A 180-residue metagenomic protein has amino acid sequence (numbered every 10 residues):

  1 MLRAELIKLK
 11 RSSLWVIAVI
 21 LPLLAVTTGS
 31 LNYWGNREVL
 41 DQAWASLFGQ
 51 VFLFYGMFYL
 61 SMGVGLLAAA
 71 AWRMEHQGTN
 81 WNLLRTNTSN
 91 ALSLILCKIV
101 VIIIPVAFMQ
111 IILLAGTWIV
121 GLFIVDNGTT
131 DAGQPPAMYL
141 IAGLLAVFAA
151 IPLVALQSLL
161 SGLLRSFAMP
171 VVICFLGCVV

Functional and structural regions predicted by a protein language model:
M1-P22: Aromatic- and glycine-rich beta-strand/loop motifs that create alpha-glucan
E5, L9, R85, A155-R165 (+1 more regions): Generic transmembrane alpha-helix motif of multi-pass integral membrane proteins
S13-L14, N90-L92, L96, P135 (+1 more regions): Membrane-helix interface segments
A18-P22, K98-I99, C174-F175: Residue-level recognition of transmembrane alpha-helices in multi-pass small-molecule transporters/permeases
L23-A69, L96-L164: Secretory targeting signals
L31, L164-V180: Transmembrane helix segments
A70-I103: Helix-loop-helix units of permease transmembrane domains in multi-pass membrane transporters, especially ABC
